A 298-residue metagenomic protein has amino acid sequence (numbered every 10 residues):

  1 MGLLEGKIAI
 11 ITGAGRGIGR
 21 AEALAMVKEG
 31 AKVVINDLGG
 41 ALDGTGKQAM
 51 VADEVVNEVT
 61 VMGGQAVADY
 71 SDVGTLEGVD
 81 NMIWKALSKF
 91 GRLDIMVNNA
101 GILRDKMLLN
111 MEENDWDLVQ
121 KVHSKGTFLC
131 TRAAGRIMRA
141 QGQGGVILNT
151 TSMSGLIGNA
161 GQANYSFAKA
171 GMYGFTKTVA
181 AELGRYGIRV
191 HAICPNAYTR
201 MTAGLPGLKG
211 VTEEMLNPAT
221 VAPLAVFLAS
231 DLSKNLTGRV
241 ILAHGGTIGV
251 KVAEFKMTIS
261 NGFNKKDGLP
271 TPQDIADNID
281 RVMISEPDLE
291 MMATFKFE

Functional and structural regions predicted by a protein language model:
L3-I35: Canonical Rossmann dinucleotide-binding motif of NAD(H)/NADP(H)-dependent dehydrogenases/reductases, specifically
E5, M62-Q65, W84-N98, R104 (+2 more regions): A glycine-rich helix->loop->beta "capping" turn within Rossmann-like NAD(P)(H)-dependent oxidoreductase domains
D53, Y70-W84, E113: The beta1-alpha1 cofactor-binding region of Rossmann-like NAD(H)/NADP(H)-dependent oxidoreductases
V59, M107-L108, E112-D117: Substrate-binding pocket helix/loop in short-chain dehydrogenase/reductase
T131, A168, T176: Active-site helix of classical SDR
S152: Residue(s) in the substrate-gating loop at a strand-loop-helix junction that position the organic substrate next
A192, V211-E298: C-terminal helical subdomain
